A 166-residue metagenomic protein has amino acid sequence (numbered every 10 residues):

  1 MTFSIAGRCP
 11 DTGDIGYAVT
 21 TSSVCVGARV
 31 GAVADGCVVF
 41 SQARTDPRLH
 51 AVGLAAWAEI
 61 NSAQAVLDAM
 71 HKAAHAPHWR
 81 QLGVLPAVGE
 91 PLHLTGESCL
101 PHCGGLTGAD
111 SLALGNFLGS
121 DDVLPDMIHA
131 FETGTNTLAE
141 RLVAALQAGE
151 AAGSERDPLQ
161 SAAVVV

Functional and structural regions predicted by a protein language model:
M1-V166: N-terminal nucleophile
